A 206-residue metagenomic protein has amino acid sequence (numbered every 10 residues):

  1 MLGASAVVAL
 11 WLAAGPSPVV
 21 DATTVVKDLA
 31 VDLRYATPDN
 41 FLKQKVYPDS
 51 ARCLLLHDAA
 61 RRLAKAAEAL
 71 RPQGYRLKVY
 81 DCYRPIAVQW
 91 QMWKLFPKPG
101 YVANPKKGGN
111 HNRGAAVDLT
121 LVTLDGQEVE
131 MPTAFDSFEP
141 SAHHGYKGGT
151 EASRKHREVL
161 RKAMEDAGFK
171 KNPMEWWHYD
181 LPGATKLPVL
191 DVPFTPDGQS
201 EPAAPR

Functional and structural regions predicted by a protein language model:
M1-W11: Bacterial N-terminal signal peptides
W11-C82, L95-M174, P182-R206: Extracytoplasmic cell-surface/polysaccharide-interacting catalytic and binding patches
P85: Segments that shape or occlude catalytic/ligand-binding pockets
V88-Q89: Short, well-ordered surface patches within globular domains
M92: Structured alpha/beta reader/binder surfaces that contact nucleic acids or chromatin modification marks
Y179: Conserved metal-phosphate-binding beta-hairpin within the catalytic cores of diverse ATP-dependent phosphoryl-transfer
